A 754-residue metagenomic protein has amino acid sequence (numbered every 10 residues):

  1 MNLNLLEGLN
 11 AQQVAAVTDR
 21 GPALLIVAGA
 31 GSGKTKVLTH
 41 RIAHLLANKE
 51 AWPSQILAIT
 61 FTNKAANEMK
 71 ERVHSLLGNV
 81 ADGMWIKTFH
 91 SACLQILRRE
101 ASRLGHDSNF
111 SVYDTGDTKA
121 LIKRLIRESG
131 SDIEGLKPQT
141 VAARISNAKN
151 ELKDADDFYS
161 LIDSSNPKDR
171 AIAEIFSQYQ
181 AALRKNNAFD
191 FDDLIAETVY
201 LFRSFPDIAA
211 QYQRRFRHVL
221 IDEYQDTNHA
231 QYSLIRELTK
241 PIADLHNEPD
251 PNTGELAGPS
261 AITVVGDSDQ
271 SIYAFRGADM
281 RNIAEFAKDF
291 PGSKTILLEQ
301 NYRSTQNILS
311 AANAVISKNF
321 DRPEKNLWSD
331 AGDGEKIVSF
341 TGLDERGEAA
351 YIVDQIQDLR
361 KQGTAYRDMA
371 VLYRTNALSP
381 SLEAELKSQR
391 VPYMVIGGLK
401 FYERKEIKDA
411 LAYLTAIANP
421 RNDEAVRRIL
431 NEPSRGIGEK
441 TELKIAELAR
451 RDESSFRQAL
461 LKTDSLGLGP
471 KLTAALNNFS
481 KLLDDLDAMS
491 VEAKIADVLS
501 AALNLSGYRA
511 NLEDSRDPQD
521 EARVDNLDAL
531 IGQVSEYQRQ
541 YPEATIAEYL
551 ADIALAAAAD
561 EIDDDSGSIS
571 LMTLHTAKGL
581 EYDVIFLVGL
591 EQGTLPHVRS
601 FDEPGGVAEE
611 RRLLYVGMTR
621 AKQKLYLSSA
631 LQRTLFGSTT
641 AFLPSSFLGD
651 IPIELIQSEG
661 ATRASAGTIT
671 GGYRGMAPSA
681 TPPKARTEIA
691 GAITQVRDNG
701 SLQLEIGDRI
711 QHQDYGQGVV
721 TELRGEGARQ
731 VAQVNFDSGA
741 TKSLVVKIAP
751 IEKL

Functional and structural regions predicted by a protein language model:
E7-T18, P22-I26, V37, L57-A58 (+6 more regions): Conserved helicase NTPase motor core
P22, A51-Q55, V80-G83, L121 (+10 more regions): Short glycine-/polar-rich loops that comprise or flank the Walker A/P-loop and associated switch/sensor motifs
I26, A30-L38, A101, P291-K294 (+5 more regions): Helicase P-loop NTPase motor core
K36-A51, R72, R236-P241: Walker A/P-loop NTP-binding motif
L45-A58, G363: Conserved SF1/SF2 helicase motif Ia
S54-R144, K149, D163, E174 (+3 more regions): Conserved P-loop NTPase-based nucleic-acid remodeling module centered on helicase motor cores
L161, S165, P259, A365 (+3 more regions): Conserved helicase C-terminal RecA-like lobe
R450, V491, K578, G589-S743 (+1 more regions): C-terminal accessory regions
